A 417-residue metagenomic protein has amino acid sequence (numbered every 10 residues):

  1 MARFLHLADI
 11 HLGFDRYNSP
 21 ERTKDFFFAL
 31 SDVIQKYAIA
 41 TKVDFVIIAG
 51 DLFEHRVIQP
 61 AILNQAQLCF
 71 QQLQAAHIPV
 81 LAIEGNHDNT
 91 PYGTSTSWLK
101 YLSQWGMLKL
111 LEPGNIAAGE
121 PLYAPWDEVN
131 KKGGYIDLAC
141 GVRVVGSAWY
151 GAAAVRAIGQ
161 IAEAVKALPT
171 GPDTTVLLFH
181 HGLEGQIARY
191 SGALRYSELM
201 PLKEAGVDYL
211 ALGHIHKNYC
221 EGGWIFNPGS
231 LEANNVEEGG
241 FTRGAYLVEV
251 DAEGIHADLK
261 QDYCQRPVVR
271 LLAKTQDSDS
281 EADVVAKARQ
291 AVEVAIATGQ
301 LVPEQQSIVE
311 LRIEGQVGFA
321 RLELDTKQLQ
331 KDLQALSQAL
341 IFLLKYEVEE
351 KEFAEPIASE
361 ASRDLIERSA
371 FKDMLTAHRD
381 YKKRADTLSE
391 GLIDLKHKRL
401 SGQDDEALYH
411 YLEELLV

Functional and structural regions predicted by a protein language model:
M1-C69, A75: N-terminal active-site segment of His-dependent metallophosphoesterases
M1-R22, G134, R243, E249-K274: Domain-start "cap" segments at the beginnings of catalytic or binding domains
R3, K42, R143, G206 (+2 more regions): Short loop/turn motifs at secondary-structure junctions
Q35-I39, Q71, K166, M200 (+2 more regions): Surface-exposed alpha-helical segments enriched in charged/polar residues
Y37-K42, L168-G171, L301-E304: Glycine-rich phosphate-binding loop signature in dinucleotide/nucleotide-binding domains
F45, R56-Q71, A76-E249: His/Asp/Glu-rich metal-coordinating catalytic cores of metallo-dependent phosphodiesterases/hydrolases acting on
I255-V417: Accessory, non-catalytic peripheral segments of nucleic-acid enzymes
